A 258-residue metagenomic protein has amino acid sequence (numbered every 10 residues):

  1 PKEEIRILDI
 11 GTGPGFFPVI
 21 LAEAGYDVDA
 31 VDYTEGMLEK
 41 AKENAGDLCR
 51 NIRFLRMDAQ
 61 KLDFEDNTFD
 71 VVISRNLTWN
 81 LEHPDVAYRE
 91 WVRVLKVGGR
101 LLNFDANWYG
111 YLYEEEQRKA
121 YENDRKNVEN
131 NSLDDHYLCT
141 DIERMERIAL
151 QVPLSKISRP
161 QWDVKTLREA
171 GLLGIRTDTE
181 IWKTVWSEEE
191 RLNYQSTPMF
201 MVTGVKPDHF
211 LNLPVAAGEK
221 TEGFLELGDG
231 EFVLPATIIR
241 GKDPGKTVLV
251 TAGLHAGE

Functional and structural regions predicted by a protein language model:
L8-I10, P14-K61: Class I SAM-dependent methyltransferase SAM/SAH-binding core
Q60-V71: A short acidic, Gly/Pro-enriched loop at the edge of an enzyme's catalytic core that lines a small-molecule cofactor
V71-P84: A short SAM/SAH-binding and catalytic strip from SAM-dependent methyltransferases
D85-V97: A short glycine-rich, Lys/Arg-flanked "PGG" loop and its adjoining helix->strand segment in the class I
R100-C139: Conserved class I S-adenosyl-L-methionine
L154-G171, T177: Short alpha-helix
S187-F210: Core SAM-dependent methyltransferase catalytic element
P207-E258: Structured catalytic-domain cores with a bias toward divalent-metal coordination
